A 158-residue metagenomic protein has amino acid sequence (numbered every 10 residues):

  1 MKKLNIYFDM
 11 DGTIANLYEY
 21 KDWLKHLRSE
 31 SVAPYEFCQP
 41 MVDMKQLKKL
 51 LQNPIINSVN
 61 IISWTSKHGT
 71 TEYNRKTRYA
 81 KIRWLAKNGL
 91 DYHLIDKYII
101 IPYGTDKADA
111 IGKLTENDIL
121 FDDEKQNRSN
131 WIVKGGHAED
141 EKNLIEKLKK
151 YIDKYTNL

Functional and structural regions predicted by a protein language model:
M1-K3, I56-S58, T115-N117: A general structural motif
N5-W84: Alpha-helical substrate-recognition element adjacent to the catalytic core
A15-Y18, K67-E72, D106-A110, N127-N130 (+1 more regions): Short catalytic/ligand-binding loop motif for oxyanion handling, primarily in non-cytosolic enzymes, centered on
Q46-L50, D109-K113, N127-K134: A short acidic, amphipathic alpha-helical/loop segment
N57, L90, G136: Short phosphate-binding/catalytic loops that engage adenosine nucleotides
N60, Y98-I101, E139: General small-molecule cofactor/ligand-binding pocket signal
S66-E116: Substrate-recognition "cap/lid" segment bordering the active-site pocket of phosphatases
E116-L158: Acidic, Mg2+-coordinating phosphoryl-transfer loop and its flanking beta/alpha structural elements, shared across
